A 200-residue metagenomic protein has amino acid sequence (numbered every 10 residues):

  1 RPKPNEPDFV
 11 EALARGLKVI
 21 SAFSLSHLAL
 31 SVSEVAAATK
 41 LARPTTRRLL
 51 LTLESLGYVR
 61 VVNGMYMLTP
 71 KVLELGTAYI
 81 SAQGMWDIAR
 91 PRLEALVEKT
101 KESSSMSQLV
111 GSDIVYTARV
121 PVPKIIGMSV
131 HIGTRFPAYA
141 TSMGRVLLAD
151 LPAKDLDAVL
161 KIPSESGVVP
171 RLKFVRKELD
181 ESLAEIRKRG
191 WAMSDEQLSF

Functional and structural regions predicted by a protein language model:
R1-D87: N-terminal helix-turn-helix
R60, L109, E196-F200: A short beta-turn/loop motif at secondary-structure boundaries
M65-P163: Amphipathic alpha-helical effector-binding/dimerization core of metabolite-sensing transcriptional regulators
L172-F200: Extended hydrophobic
